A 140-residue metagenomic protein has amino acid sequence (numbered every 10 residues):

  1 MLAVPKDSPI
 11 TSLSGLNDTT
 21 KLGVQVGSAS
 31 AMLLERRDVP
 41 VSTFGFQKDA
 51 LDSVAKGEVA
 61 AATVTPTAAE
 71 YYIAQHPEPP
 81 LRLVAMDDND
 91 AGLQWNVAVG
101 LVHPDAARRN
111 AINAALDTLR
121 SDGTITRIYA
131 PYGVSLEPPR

Functional and structural regions predicted by a protein language model:
M1-V4, A74-A114, S135-R140: Periplasmic-binding protein-like
L2, L16, V54, V99 (+3 more regions): Residue-level signal for nonpolar/aromatic packing positions in well-ordered secondary structure
V4-K21: Flexible hinge/capping segments at coil-to-helix
P5-K6, Q25-A29, F46-Q47, T63-Q75 (+1 more regions): Beta->alpha turn/N-cap motifs
P9, G27, S42-K56: Short helix-initiation/N-cap motifs at beta->coil->alpha
S14-G15, R36, K48-Y71, Q75-H76: Short helices/loops that flank or line small-molecule/ion binding pockets
K21-V24, A62, G100: Short, well-ordered beta-strand segments
A29-S42, R82-A85, A111-R140: Ligand-binding clefts/hinges and TM-proximal coupling segments of bilobed small-molecule sensing domains
